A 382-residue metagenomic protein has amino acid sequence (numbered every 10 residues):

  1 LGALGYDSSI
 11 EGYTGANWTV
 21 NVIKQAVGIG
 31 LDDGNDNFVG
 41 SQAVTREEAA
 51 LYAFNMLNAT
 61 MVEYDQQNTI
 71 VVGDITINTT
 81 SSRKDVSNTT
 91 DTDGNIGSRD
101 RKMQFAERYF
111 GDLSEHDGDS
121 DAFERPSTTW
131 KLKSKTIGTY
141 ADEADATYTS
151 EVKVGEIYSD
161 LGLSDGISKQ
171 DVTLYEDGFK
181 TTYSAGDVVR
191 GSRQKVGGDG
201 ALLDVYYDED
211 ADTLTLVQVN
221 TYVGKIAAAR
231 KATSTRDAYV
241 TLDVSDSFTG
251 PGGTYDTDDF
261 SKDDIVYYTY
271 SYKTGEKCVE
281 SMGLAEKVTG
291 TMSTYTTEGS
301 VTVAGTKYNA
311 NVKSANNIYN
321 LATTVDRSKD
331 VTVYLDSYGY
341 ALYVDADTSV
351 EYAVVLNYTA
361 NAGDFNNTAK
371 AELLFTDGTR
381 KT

Functional and structural regions predicted by a protein language model:
L1-Y6, V22-G28, N55: Glycine-rich, acidic and aromatic/proline-enriched surface loops and short helix-turn segments that act as binding
E11-G15, K24, N35-V39, R46-A50 (+1 more regions): ...the same signal can extend to comparable exposed beta-sheet modules with similar sequence chemistry even outside
